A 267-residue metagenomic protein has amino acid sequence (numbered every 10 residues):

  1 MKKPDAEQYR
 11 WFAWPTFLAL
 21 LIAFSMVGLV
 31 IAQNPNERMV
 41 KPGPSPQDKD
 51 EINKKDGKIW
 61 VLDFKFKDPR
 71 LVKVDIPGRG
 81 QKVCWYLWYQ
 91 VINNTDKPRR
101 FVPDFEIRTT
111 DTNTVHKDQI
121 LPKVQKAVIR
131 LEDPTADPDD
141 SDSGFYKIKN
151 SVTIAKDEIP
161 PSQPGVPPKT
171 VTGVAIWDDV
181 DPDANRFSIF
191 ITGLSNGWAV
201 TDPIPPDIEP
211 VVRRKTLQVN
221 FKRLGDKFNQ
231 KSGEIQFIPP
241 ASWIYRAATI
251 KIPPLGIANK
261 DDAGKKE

Functional and structural regions predicted by a protein language model:
K2-L18: Bacterial N-terminal signal peptides that target proteins for export
P15-G28: Bacterial N-terminal signal peptides
Q33-V61: A eukaryote-biased signal for short, well-structured alpha-helical docking elements
N53-K55, R70-Y86, N93-R99, S162-V166: Short, solvent-exposed beta-strand/turn "edge" segments of beta-rich domains on protein surfaces
Q90-I92, I176: Short edge beta-strand/loop segments characteristic of extracellular beta-sandwich folds
N94-S162, V166, A199-K227, G233 (+2 more regions): The feature marks short-to-medium sequence segments in extracytoplasmic or secretory-pathway proteins
G173-D181: Short, hydrophobic beta-strand segments
V180-W198: Short, surface-exposed ligand- or partner-binding patches at beta-edge/loop junctions that are enriched in aromatics
